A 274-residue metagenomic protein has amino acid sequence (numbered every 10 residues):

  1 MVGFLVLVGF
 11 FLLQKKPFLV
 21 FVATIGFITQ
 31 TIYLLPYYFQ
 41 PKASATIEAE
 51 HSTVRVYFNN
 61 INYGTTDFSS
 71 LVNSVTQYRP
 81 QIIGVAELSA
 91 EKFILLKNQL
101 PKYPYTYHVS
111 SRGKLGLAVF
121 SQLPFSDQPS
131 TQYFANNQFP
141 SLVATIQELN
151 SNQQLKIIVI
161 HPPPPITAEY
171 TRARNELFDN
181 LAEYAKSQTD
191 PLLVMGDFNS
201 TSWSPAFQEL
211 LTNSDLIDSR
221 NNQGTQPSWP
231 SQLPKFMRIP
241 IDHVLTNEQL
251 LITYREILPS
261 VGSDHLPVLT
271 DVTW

Functional and structural regions predicted by a protein language model:
M1-L12: Membrane-embedded alpha-helical segments of integral membrane proteins
L12, F18-Q77: N-terminal signal-anchor transmembrane helix
V56, N62-T76, G84-W274: Soluble catalytic domains of enzymes that build or remodel membrane lipids, polysaccharides, and related
Q81: Short acidic/polar active-site loop segments enriched in Thr and Asp
